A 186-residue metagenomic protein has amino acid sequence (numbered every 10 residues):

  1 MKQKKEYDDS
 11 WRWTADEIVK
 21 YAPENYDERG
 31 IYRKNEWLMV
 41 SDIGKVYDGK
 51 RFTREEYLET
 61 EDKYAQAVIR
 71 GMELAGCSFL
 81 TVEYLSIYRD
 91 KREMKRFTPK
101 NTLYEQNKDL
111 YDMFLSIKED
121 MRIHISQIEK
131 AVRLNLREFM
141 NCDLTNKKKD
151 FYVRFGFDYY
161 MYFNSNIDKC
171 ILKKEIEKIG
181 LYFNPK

Functional and structural regions predicted by a protein language model:
M1-Y160, S165-K186: Structured alpha/beta or helical-core interaction and ligand-binding surfaces enriched in interleaved
